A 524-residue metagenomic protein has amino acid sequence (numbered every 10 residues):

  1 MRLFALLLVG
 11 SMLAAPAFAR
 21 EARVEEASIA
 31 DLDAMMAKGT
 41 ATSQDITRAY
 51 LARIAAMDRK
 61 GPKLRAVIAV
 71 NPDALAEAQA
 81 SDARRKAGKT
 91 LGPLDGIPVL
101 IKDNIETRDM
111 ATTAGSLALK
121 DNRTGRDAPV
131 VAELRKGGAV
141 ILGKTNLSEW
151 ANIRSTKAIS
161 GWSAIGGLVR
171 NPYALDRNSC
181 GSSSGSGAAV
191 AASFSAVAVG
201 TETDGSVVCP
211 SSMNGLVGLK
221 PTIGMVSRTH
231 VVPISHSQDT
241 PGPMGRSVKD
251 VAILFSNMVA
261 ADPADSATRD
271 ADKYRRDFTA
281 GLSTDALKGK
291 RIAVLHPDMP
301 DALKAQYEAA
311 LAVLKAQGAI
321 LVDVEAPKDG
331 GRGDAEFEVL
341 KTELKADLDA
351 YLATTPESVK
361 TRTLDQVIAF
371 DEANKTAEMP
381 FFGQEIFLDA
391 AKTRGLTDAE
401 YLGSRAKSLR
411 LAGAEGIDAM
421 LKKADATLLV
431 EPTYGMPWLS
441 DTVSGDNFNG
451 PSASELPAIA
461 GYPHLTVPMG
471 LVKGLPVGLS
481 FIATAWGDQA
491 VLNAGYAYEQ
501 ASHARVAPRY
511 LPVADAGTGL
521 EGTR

Functional and structural regions predicted by a protein language model:
A14-A17: N-terminal signal peptide c-region/cleavage motif recognized by signal peptidases
R20-K120, W150-N152, D270-A271, T279 (+3 more regions): Short, well-ordered alpha-helical
E25, G96, I105, A111 (+2 more regions): Gly/Ser-rich, acidic/histidine-flanked active-site/gating loops
I29, A34-K38, L51-K63, P72-L75 (+10 more regions): Sec-exported extracytoplasmic/periplasmic mature domains
G39, G96, S195, L388-R524: Glycine-rich, small-residue loops and helix-cap segments that act as flexible hinges at active-site edges
L94-P241, S266-R269, L295, L429-D446: Short glycine/serine-rich loop/turn segments
D95-A114, A280-G281, A286-L295, T342-A412 (+1 more regions): Short helix-loop capping/hinge segments that flank enzyme active sites or metal/cofactor-binding pockets
V140, A191-R291, E308, A312-V313 (+3 more regions): Structural helix-boundary/capping segments
